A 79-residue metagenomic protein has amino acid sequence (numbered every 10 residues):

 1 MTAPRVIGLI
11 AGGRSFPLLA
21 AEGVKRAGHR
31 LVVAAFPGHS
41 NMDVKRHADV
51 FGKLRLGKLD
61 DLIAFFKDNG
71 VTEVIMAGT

Functional and structural regions predicted by a protein language model:
T2, R46, N69-G70: Structured loop/turn residues at beta-strand edges in well-structured enzyme cores
T2-F36: N-terminal basic/disordered segments at the start of proteins
R5, D49, T72: Conserved acidic residues
G8, V32-A34, G52-K53, V74-M76: Short, conserved beta-strand segments within well-ordered enzyme catalytic domains that often line or immediately flank
A11, S15-L19, L54-D61, N69: Conserved active-site and cofactor/substrate-binding residues in soluble primary-metabolism enzymes
A35-L56: N-terminal beta-loop-helix "entrance" segment that forms/cooperates in small-molecule cofactor or anionic ligand
L59-T79: N-terminal glycine-rich phosphate/adenylate-binding segment common to multiple enzyme folds
